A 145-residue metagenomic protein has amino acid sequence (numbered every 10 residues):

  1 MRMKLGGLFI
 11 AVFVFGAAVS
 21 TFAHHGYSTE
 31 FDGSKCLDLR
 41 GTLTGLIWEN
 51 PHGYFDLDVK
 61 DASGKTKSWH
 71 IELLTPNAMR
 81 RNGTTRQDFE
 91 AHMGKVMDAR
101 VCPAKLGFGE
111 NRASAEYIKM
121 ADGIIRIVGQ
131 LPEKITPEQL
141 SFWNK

Functional and structural regions predicted by a protein language model:
G7-S20: Bacterial N-terminal signal peptides
A23-L37: Short boundary/loop segments of OB/S1/cold-shock single-stranded nucleic-acid-binding domains
G41-L43: Conserved hydrophobic positions within beta-strands
E49-K60: Short aromatic-glycine-enriched beta-strand elements
S68-R86: Beta-strand/loop nucleic-acid-binding surfaces
R81-A99: Short nucleic-acid-contacting surface segments enriched for D/E, G, S/T with interspersed K/R
A104-P132: OB-fold/S1-family single-stranded nucleic acid-binding modules
E133-K145: Glycine- and charge-enriched low-complexity intrinsically disordered segments
